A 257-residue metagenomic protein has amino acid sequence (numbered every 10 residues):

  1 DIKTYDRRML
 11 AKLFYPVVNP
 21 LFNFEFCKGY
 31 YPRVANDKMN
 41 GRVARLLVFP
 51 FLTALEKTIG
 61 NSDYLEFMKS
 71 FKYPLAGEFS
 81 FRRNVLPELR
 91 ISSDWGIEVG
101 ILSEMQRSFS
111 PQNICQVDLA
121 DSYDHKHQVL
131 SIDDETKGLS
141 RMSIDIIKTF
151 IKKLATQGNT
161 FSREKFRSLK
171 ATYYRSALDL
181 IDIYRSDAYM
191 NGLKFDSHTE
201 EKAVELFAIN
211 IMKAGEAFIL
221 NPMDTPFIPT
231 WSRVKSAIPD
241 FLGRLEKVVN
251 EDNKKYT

Functional and structural regions predicted by a protein language model:
K3-A35: Conserved donor-nucleotide/metal-binding helix-loop-beta segment in metal-dependent transferases, i.e., the alpha-helix
R33-R42, E56-E78: A recurrent flexible, glycine/aromatic-enriched loop bordering the glycosyltransferase active site that acts as
P74, W95-S103: Conserved glycosyltransferase catalytic-site signature
S80, N84-V85: Short, well-ordered alpha-helical scaffold segment located in the soluble/lumenal catalytic or ligand-binding core
P87-W95: Conserved nucleotide-sugar donor-binding catalytic segment
S93, S103-S122: Catalytic donor-sugar/metal-binding loop of nucleotide-sugar-dependent glycosyltransferases
C115-T136: Active-site donor/metal-binding and catalytic loop motifs of nucleotide-sugar-dependent glycosylation enzymes
L130-T257: Terminal low-complexity segments of carbohydrate-biosynthetic enzymes
